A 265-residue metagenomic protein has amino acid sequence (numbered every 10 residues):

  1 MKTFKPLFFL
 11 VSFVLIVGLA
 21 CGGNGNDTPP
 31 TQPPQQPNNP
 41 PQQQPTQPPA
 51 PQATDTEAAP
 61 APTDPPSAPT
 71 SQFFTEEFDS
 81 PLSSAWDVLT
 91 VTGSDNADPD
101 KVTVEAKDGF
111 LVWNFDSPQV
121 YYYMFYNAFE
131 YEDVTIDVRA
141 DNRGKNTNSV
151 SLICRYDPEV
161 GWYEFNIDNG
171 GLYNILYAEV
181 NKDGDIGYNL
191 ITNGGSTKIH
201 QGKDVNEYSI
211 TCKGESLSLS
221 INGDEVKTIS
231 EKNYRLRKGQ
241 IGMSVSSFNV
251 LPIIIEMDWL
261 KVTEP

Functional and structural regions predicted by a protein language model:
V14, L19-T70, T75: Ser/Thr-rich, Proline-interspersed low-complexity disordered segments
F74-P99: Short, tryptophan-glycine- and acidic/Ser/Thr-enriched carbohydrate-recognition patches
F78, M257-V262: Extracellular beta-strand elements of beta-rich domains used for carbohydrate recognition/degradation or cell-matrix
D100-V120, S244: Short carbohydrate-recognition loop motifs
F115-N181: Secretory/extracellular carbohydrate-interaction modules and structurally similar beta-sandwich "look-alikes"
D183-E207: Short, aromatic/His-centered strand-loop micro-motif at the edge of beta-sheets
D204-S218: Localized edge beta-strand/strand-to-loop motifs within extracellular or lumenal beta-rich domains
I229-E256: Flexible glycan-contacting loops in extracellular carbohydrate-active proteins
